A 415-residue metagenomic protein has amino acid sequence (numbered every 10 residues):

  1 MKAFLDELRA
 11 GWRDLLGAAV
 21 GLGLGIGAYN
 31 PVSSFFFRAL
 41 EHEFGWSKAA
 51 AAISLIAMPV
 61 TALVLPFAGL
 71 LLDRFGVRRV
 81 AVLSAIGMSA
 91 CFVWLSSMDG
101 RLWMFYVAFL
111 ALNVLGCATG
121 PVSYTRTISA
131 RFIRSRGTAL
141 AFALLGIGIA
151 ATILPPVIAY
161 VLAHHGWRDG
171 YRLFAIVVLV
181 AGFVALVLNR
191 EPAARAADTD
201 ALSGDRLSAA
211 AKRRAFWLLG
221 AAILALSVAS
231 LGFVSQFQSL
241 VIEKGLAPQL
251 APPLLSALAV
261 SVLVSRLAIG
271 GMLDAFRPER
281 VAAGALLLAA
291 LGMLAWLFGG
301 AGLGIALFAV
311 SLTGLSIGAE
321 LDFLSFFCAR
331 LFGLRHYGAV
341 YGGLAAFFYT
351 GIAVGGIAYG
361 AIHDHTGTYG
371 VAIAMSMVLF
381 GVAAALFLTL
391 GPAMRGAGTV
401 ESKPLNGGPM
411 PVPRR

Functional and structural regions predicted by a protein language model:
R13-A39, F44-K48, L65-A68, P155 (+1 more regions): Extracytoplasmic
G23, W103-T119, L224, I305-A319: Hydrophobic core of transmembrane alpha-helices in multi-pass small-molecule transporters, especially MFS/SLC-type
Y29-L40, A211-I269: Extracytoplasmic gate region of multi-pass secondary transporters
I56-L70, S256-I269: Central cavity-lining transmembrane alpha-helices of secondary-active solute carriers, predominantly the Major
I86-G100, L288-G300: C-terminal ends and interior cores of transmembrane alpha-helices in multi-pass membrane transporters/permeases
F109-L145, G333: Cytoplasmic helix-loop-helix junction between adjacent transmembrane helices in 12-TM secondary transporters
I147-R190: Helix-loop-helix hairpin linking two adjacent transmembrane segments in secondary transporters
L258-V262, A268, A275-F327: C-terminal transmembrane helical hairpin of 12-TM major facilitator-type secondary transporters
